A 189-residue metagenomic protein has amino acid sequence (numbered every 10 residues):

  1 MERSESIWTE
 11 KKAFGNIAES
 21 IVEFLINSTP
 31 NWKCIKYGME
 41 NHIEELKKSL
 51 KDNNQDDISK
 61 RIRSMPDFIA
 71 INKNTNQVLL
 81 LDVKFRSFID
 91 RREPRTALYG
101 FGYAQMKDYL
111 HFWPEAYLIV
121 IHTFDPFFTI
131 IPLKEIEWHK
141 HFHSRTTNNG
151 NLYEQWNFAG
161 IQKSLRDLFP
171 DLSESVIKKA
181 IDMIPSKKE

Functional and structural regions predicted by a protein language model:
M1-E23, N27: Nuclease catalytic cores
E5-E10, L50-D57, S87-R95: Surface-exposed cleft-lining segments at the edges of enzyme active sites
I26, F68-N72, N76-I89: Conserved catalytic cores of phosphodiester-cleaving nucleases, focusing on short active-site segments
N31-K33, K107-Y117, K140-R145: Structural alpha-beta junctions
C34-K36, L80-D82, Y117-H122: A structural signal for short, well-ordered beta-strand segments and their strand-loop junctions that often border
Y37-T75: Active-site metal-binding core of divalent-cation-utilizing nuclease and nuclease-like domains
R86-F112: Mg2+/Mn2+-dependent nuclease catalytic core
I121-E189: Non-catalytic C-terminal interaction segments of nucleic acid-processing enzymes
